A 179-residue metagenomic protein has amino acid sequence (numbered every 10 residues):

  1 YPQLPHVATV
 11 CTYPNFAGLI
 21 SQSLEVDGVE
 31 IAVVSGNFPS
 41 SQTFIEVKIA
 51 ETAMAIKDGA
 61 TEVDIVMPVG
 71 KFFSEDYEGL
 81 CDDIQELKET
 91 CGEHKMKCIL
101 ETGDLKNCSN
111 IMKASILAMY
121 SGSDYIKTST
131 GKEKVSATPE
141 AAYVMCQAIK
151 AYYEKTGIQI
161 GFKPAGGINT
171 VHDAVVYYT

Functional and structural regions predicted by a protein language model:
Y1-P5, T9, N15-F162, N169-T179: Alpha/beta enzyme core
